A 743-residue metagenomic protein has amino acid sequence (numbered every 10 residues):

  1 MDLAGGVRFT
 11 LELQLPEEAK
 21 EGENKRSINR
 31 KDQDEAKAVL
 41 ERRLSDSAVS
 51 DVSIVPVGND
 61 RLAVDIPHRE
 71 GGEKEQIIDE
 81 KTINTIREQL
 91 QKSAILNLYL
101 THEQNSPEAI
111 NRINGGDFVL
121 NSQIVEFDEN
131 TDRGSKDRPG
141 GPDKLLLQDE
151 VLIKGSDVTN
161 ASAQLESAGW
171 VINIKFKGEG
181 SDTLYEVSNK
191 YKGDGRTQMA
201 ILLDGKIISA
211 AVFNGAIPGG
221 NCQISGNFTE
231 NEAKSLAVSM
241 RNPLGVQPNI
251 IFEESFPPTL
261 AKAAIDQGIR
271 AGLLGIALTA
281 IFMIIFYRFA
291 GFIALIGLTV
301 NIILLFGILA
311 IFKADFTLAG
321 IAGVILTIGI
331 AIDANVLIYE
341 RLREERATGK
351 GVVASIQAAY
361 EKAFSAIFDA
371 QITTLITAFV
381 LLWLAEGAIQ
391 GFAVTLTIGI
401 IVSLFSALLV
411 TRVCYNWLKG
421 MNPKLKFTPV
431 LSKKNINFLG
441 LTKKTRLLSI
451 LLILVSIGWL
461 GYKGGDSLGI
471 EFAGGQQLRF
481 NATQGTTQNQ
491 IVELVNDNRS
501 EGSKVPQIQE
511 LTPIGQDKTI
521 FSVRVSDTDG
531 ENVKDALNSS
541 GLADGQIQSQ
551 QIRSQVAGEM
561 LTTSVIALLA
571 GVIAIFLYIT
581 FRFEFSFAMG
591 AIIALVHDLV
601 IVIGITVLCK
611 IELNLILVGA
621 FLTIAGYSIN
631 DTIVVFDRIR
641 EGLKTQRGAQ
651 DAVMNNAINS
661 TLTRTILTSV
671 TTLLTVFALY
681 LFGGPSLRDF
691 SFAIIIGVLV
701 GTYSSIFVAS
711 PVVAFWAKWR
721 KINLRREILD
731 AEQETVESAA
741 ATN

Functional and structural regions predicted by a protein language model:
M1-N743: A structural signal for conserved, well-ordered secondary-structure elements that form binding/interaction cores
